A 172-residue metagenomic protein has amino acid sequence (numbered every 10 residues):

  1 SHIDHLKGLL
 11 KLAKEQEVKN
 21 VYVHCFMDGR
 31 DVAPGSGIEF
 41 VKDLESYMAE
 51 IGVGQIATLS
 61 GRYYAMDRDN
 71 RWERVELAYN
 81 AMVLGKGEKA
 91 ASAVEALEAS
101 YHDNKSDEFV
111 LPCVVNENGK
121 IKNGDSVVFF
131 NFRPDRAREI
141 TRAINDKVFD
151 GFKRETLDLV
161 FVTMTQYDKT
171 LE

Functional and structural regions predicted by a protein language model:
S1-E172: …; additionally, a secondary subgroup of soluble metalloenzymes is captured
